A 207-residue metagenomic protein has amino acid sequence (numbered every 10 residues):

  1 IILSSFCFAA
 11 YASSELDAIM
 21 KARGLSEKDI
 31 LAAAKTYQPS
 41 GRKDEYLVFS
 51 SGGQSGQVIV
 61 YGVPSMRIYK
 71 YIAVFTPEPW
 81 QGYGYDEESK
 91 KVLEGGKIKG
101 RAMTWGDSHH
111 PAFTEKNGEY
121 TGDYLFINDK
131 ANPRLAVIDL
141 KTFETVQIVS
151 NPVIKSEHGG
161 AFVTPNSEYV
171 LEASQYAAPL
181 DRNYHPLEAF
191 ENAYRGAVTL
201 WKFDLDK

Functional and structural regions predicted by a protein language model:
I1-C7: Bacterial N-terminal signal peptides
Y11-I59, P64, K70-D86: Sequence/structural signature of beta-propeller modules and their immediately flanking N-terminal secretory/stalk
A32-Y37, P79-Y85, M103-K116, V153-V163: Repeated scaffold domains used in trafficking and secretory/extracellular systems, primarily beta-propellers
K35-E45, H110-A112, G122, E172-R195: Short, conserved, GDST-rich strand-edge loop motifs in beta-rich repeat architectures
G53, Q57-G95, I127-P152, L205-D206: Beta-propeller domains
Q54, T121, A131, N166 (+1 more regions): Short loop/turn segments that connect beta-strands within the blades of beta-propeller domains, predominantly WD40
L93, Y184-H185, W201: WD40-repeat beta-propeller superdomains and closely related acidic/aromatic-rich repeat-like regions
